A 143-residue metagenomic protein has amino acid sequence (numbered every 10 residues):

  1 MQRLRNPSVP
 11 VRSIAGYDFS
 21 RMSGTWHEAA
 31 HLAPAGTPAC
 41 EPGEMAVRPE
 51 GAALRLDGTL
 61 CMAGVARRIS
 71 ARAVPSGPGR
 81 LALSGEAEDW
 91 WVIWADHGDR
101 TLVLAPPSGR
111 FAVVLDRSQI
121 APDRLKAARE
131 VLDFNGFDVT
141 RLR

Functional and structural regions predicted by a protein language model:
M1-R143: A beta-rich soluble binding module of mature secreted/lumenal proteins
